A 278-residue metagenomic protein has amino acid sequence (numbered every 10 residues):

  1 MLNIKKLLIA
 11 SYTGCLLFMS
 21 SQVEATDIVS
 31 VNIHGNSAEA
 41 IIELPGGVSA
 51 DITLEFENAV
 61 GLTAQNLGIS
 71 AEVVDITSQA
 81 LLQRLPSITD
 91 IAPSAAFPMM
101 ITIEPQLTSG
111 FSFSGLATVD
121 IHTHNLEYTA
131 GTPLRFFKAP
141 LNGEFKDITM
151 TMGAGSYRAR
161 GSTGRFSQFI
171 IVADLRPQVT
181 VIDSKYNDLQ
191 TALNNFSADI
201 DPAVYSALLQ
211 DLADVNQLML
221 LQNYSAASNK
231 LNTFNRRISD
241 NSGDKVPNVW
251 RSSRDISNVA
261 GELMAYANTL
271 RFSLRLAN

Functional and structural regions predicted by a protein language model:
L2-S11: Bacterial N-terminal signal peptides that target proteins for export
A10-F18: Bacterial N-terminal signal peptides
M19-A25: Sec/Tat signal peptide C-region and signal peptidase I cleavage site
T26-V48, G110, L126-P133, K138-V204 (+1 more regions): Proteolytic cleavage junctions
V31, G35-S37, Q79-L134, P202-V204 (+4 more regions): Proteolytic processing hotspots in large secreted/extracellular or virion-associated proteins and select intracellular
I42, I52-L54, I69, M99-P105 (+3 more regions): Hydrophobic beta-strand residues in large extracellular and virion-surface proteins
E43-L85: Predominantly extracellular/luminal regions of secreted and cell-surface proteins, especially disulfide-bonded
V172-N278: Soluble extracellular-acting proteins and domains
